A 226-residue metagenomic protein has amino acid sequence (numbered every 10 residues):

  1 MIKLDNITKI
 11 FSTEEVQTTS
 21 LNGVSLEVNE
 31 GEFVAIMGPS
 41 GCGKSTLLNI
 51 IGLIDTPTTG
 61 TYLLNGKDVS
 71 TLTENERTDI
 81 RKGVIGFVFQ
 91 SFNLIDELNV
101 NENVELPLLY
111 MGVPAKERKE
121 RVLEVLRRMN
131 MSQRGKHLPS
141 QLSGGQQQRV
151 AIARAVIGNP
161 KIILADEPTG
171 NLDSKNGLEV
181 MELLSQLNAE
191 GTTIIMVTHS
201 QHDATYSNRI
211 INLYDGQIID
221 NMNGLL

Functional and structural regions predicted by a protein language model:
I2-I210: ABC family nucleotide-binding domain
I210-M222: H-loop (His-switch) and adjacent beta-strand-loop-beta switch element of ABC-type ATPase nucleotide-binding domains
L225-L226: A short acidic/small-residue loop/turn micro-motif
